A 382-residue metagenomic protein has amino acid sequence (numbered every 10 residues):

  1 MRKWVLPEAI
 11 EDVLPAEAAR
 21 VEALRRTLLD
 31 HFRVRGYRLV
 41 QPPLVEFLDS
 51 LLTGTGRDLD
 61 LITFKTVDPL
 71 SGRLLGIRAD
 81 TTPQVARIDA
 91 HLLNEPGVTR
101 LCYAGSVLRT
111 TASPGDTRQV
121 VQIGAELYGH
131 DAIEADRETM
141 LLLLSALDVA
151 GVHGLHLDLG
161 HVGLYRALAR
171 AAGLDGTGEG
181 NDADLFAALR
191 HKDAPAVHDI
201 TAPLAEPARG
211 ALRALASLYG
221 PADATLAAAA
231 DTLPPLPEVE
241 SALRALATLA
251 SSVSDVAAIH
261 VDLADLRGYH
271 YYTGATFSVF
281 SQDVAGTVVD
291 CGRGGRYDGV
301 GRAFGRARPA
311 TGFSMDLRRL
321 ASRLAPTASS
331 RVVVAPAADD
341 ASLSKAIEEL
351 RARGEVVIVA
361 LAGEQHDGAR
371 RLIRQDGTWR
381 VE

Functional and structural regions predicted by a protein language model:
M1-P83, R137: TRNA-binding/sensing appendages of the translation machinery
E17-R35, F47, T82, A86-E95 (+2 more regions): Positively charged, Gly/Ser-enriched RNA/tRNA-binding surfaces
L39-P42, Y103, H156-G160, H260-D262: A structural signal for short, well-ordered beta-strand segments and their strand-loop junctions that often border
P42-D60, G160-R170, L266-G274, H366-D367: Beta-rich nucleic-acid/ligand-interaction surfaces
I62-L70, L174-A205: Acidic, His- and aromatic-enriched active-site or binding-groove loops in soluble protein domains that engage sugars
A150-L157, V162-D184: Extended alpha-helical scaffolds
H161, K192-D193, P221: Short, solvent-exposed helix-helix connector turns and helix-capping sites enriched in acidic/polar residues
